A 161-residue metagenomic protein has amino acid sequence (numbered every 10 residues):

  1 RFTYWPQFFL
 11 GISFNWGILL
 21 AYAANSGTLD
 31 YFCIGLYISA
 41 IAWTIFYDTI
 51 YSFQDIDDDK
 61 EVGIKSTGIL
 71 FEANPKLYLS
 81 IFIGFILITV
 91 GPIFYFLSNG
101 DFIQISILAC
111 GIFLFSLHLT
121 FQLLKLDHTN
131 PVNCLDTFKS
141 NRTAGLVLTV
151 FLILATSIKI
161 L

Functional and structural regions predicted by a protein language model:
R1-L161: Multi-pass alpha-helical membrane architecture of UbiA-family and related isoprenoid/lipid prenyltransferases
